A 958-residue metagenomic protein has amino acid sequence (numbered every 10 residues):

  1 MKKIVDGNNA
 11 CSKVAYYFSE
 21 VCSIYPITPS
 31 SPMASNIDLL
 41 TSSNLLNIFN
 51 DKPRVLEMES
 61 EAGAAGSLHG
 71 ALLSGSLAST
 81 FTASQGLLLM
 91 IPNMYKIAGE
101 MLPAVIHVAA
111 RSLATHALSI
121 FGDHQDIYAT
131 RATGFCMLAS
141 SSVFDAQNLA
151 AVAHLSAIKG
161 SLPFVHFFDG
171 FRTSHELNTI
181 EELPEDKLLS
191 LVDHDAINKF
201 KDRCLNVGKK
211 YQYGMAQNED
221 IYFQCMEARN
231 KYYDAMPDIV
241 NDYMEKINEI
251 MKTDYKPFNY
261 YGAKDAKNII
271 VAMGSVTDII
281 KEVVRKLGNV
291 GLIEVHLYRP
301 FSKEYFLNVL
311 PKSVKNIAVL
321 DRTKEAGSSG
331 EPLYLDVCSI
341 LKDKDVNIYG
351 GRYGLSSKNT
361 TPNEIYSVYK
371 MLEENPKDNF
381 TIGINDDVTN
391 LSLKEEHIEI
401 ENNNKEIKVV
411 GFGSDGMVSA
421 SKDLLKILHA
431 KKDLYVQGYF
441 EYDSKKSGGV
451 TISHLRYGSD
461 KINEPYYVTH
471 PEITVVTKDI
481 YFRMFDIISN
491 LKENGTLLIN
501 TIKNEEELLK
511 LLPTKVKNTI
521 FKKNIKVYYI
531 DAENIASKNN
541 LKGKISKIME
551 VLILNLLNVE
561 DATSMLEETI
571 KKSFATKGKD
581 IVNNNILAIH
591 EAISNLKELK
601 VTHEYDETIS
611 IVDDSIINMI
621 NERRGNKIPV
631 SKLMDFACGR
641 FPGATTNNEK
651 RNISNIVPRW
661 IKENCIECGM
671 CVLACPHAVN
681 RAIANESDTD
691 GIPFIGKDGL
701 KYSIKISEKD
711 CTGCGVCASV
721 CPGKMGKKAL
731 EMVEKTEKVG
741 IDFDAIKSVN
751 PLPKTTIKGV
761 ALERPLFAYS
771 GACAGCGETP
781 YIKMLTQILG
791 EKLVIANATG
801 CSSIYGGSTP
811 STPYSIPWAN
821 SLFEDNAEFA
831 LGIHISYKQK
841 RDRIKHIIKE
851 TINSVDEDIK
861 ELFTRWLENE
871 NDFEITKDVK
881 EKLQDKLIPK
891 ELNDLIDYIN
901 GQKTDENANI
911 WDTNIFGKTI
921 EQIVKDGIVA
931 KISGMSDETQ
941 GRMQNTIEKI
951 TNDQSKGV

Functional and structural regions predicted by a protein language model:
K2-I4, P300-F301, Y305, S313-N316 (+4 more regions): Active-site cofactor/cluster-binding pocket
I4-A10, E245-N268, S392-N404, T646-E649 (+4 more regions): Glycine-/acidic-rich phosphate or pyrophosphate-binding loops and their flanking alpha/beta elements
V21-E57, I250, K264-D265, I269-H296 (+3 more regions): Anionic-ligand anchoring segments at beta-strand to alpha-helix junctions in alpha/beta enzyme folds, i.e., glycine
V21-P26, P53-L56, A71-L89, P103-V108 (+8 more regions): A short, small-residue-rich loop immediately preceding and capping a beta-strand
F49-P53, F164-N259, T608: Conformationally flexible catalytic loops at phosphate/diphosphate-handling active centers
M137-K199, S357-E395, N585-D606: Structural signature of the thiamine diphosphate
N241-N385, H454-R456, E472-I473, L498-K526 (+8 more regions): Thiamine diphosphate
L566, A575-K705, D710, A718-V794 (+1 more regions): Ferredoxin-type iron-sulfur electron-transfer modules and their immediate structural context
